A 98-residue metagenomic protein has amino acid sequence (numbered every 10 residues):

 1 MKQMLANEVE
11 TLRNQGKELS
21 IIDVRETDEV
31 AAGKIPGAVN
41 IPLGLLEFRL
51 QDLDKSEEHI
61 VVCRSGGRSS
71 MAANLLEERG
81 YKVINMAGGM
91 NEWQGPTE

Functional and structural regions predicted by a protein language model:
M1-S20, E26-E58, G67-E98: Rhodanese-like catalytic fold shared by cysteine-dependent sulfurtransferases and DSP/PTP-type phosphatases
V62: Short, surface-exposed ligand- or partner-binding patches at beta-edge/loop junctions that are enriched in aromatics
